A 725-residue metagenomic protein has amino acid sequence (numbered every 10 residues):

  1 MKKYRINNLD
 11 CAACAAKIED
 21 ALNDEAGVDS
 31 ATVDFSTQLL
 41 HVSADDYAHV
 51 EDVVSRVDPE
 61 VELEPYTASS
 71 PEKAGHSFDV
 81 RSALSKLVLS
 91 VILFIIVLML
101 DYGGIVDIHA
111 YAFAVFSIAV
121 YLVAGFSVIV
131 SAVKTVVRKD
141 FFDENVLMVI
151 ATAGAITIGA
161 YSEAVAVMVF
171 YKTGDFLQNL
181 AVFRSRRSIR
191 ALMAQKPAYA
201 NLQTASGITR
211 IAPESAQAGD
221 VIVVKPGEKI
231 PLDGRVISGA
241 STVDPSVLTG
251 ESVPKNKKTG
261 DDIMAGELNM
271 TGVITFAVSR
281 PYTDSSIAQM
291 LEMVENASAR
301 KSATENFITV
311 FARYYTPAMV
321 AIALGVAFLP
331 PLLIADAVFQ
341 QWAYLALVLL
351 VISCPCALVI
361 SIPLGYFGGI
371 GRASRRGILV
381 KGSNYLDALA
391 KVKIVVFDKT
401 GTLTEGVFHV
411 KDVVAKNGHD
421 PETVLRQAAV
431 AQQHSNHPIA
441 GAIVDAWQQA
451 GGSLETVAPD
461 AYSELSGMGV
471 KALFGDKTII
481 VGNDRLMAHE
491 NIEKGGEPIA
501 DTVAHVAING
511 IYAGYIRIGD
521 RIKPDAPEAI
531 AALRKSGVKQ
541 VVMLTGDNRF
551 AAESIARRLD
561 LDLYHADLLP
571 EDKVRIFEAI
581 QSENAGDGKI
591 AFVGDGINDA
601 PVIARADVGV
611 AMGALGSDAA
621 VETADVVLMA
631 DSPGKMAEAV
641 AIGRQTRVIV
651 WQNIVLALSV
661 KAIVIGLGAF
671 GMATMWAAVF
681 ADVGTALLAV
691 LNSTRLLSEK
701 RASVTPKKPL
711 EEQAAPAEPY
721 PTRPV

Functional and structural regions predicted by a protein language model:
M1-A110, V182, S206-R210, I287-A288 (+3 more regions): Flexible metal-binding regulatory segments at protein termini and peripheral loops
D29-D45, A191-D284, N384-A428, L473-F474 (+1 more regions): Conserved cytosolic catalytic loops of P-type ATPases
R56-K73, Y111, V115-Q203, Q217 (+7 more regions): Actuator/coupling domain of P-type ATPases
K86-I95, N306-A335, A346-Y366, W651-F680: Bilayer-spanning, highly hydrophobic alpha-helical transmembrane segments
V133-D143, L177-R190, L364-S383, T694-P709: Juxtamembrane helix-loop transition segments at the membrane interface in multi-pass membrane proteins
N145-V149, L248, F307, Y344 (+5 more regions): Conserved catalytic phosphorylation-site environment of P-type ATPases
K225, V410, V414-Q540, R549 (+1 more regions): P-type ATPase nucleotide-binding
F474-D476, I508-Q652, E711-V725: Conserved ATP-binding TGD loop and adjacent catalytic N/P-domain core of P-type ATPases
